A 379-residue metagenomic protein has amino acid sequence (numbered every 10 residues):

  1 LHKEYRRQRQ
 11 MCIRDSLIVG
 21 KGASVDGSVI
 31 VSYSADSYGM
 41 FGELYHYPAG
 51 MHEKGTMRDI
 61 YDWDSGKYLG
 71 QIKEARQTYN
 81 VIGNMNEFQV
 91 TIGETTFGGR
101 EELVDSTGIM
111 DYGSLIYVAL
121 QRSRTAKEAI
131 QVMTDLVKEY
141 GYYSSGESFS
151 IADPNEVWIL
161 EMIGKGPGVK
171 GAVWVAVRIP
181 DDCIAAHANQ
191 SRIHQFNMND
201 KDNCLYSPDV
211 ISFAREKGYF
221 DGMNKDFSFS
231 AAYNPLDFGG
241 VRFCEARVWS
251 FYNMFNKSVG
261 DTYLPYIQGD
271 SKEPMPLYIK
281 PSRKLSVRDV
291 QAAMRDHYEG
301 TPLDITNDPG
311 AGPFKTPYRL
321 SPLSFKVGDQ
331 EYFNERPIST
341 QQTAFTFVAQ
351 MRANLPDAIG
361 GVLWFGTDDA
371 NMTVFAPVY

Functional and structural regions predicted by a protein language model:
L1-R9, I13: Single conserved hydrophobic/aromatic residue that forms the stacking wall/gate of nucleotide- or nucleobase-binding
Q8, L115-A119, V132-L136: Short, hydrophobic/aromatic alpha-helical segments in well-folded domains
R14-Y112, V132-L285: A contiguous strand-loop segment
V104-S106, S114-S123: Second-shell loop/turn segments in exported
L120, R124, T134-Y142, R352: Hydrophobic/aromatic-lined pockets within catalytic cores
N253-Y332, R336-I338: Accessory, solvent-exposed terminal regions and/or long lumenal/extracellular loops of proteins
P313-Y379: Substrate-recognition/cap regions that form aromatic- and gly/pro-loop-enriched pockets for small-molecule ligands
